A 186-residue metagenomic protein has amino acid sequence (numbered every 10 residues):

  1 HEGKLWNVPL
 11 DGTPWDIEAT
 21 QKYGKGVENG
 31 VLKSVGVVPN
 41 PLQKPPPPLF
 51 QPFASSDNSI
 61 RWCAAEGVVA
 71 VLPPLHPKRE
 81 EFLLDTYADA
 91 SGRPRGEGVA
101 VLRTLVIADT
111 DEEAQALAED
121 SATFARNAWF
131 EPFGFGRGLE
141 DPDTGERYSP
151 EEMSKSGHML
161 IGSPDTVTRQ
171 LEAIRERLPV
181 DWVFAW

Functional and structural regions predicted by a protein language model:
H1-L42, K78-V180: An alpha-helical appendage that flanks or caps ligand/catalytic pockets
P45-P47: N-terminal beta1-alpha1-beta2 module of alpha/beta enzyme domains
L49-P52, V68-L72, E97-R103, V183-A185: Hydrophobic faces of well-ordered beta-strands that scaffold small-molecule active sites in alpha/beta enzyme cores
Q51, L75, M159: Conserved aromatic-histidine-acidic binding/catalytic patches
P52-F53, P164: Short alpha-helix boundary/capping motifs
F53-N58, P179-D181: Short, charged helix-to-loop "capping" segments that act as catalytic/coupling loops
S55-R79: A conserved active-site cap/scaffold subdomain adjacent to cofactor or substrate pockets
